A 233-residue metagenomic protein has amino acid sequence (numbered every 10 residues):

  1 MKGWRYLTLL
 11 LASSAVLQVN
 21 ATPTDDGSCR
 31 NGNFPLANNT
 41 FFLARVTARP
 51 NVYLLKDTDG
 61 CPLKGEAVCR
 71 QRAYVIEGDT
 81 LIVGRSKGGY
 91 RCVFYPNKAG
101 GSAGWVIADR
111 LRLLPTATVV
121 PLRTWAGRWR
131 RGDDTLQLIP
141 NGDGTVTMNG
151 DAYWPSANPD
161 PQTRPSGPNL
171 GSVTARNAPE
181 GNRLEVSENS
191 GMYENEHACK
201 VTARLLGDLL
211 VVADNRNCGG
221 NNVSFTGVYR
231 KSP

Functional and structural regions predicted by a protein language model:
M1-T8: Bacterial N-terminal signal peptides that target proteins for export
S13-Q18: N-terminal signal peptide c-region/cleavage motif recognized by signal peptidases
N20-A48, P121-W125: N-terminal low-complexity, Pro/Thr/Ser-rich intrinsically disordered segments that act as propeptides or flexible
P23-N38, V68-D109: SH3/SH3-like beta-barrel superfamily modules
C61-R70, P115: Short alpha-helix capping/helix-loop boundary micro-motifs
W105-T118, G167-G181, A213-P233: Edge beta-strand at a domain terminus
V119-Q137, N189-S190, F225-P233: Tryptophan-anchored aromatic micro-motifs
D134-N189, A213-G219: N-terminal glycine/threonine-rich, aromatic-flanked beta-hairpin/loop signature
